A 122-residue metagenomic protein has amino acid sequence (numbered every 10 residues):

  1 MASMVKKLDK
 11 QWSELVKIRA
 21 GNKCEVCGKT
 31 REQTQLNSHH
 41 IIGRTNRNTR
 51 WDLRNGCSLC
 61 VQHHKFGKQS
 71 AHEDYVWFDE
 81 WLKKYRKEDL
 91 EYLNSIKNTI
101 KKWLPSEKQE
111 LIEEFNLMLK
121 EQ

Functional and structural regions predicted by a protein language model:
M1-D9, K120-Q122: Arg/Lys-rich, low-complexity, intrinsically disordered N-terminal tails that contact nucleic acids
V5, V16, D52: Residue-level marker of regulatory loop/turn positions in helix-turn-helix DNA-binding domains and in histidine
L8-N37, C60: Short cysteine-rich loop/turn motifs with clustered Cys
C24-E25, N46-G67: Short beta-strand-alpha-helix junction that forms the catalytic/metal-binding core of metal-dependent nuclease domains
T34-I41, K68-D74: Short Cys/His-rich "knuckle" micro-motifs
G43, K65-Q69, N98-I100: Short histidine/acidic/glycine/proline-rich micro-motifs that form metal- and phosphate-coordinating active-site loops
H72-Q122: A detector for short metal-coordination/catalytic motifs
